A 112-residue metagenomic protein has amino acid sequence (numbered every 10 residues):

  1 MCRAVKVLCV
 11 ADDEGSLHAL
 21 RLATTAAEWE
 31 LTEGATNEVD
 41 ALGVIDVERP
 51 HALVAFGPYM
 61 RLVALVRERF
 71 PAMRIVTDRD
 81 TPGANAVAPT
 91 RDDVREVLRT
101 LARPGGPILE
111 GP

Functional and structural regions predicted by a protein language model:
A4-G15, L20-T24, L53: Conserved acidic segment of CheY-like receiver
C9-E14, T36, V54-P58, D78-D80: Structural motif
R21, G34-A52: Acidic, metal-coordinating helix/loop segments flanking the phosphotransfer/catalytic sites of two-component signaling
T25-T32: A generic structural motif
G34-T36, A72-P112: Output/docking surface of receiver
N37-A41, L62, D93: Short acidic active-site motifs
G43, Y59-A72: Short amphipathic alpha-helix used as the core "switch/output" element in two-component signaling
P50-G57, A88: Short, well-ordered secondary-structure micro-motifs within conserved domains or adaptor modules
